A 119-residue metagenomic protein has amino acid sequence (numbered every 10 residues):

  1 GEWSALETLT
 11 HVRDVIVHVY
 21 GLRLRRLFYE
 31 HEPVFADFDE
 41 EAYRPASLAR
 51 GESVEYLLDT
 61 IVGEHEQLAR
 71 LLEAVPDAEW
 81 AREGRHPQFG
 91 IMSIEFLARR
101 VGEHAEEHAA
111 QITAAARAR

Functional and structural regions predicted by a protein language model:
G1-E40, E66-A69, E73, E83-R119: Short, contiguous alpha-helical
E41-A81: Acidic/histidine-rich alpha-helical segments that form the ligand environment of transition-metal centers
